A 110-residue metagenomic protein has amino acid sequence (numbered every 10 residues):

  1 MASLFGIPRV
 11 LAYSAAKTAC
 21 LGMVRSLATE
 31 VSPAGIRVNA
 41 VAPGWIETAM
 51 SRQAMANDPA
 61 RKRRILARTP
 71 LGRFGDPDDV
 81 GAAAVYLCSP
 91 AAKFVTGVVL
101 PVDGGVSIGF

Functional and structural regions predicted by a protein language model:
L4-V10, S32-P33: Active-site "substrate specificity/gating" loop of NAD(P)-dependent dehydrogenases, especially the short-chain
F5, A84-V85, T96-F110: Short C-terminal tail/terminal secondary-structure segment of NAD(P)H-dependent dehydrogenase/reductase domains
A16, V24: Active-site helix of classical SDR
T29-P33, K93: Alpha-helical segment proximal to the catalytic Tyr-Lys
P33, W45-R68, F110: A glycine/serine/threonine-rich, flexible loop-to-helix segment that serves as the NAD(P) cofactor-binding "lid"
R37-P43, E47, C88, P101-D103: Conserved SDR Rossmann-fold cofactor-binding beta-strand/turn motif
T69-V80: A conserved structural motif in NAD(P)-dependent oxidoreductases
V80-G81, L87: Non-catalytic, hydrophobic alpha-helical segments
